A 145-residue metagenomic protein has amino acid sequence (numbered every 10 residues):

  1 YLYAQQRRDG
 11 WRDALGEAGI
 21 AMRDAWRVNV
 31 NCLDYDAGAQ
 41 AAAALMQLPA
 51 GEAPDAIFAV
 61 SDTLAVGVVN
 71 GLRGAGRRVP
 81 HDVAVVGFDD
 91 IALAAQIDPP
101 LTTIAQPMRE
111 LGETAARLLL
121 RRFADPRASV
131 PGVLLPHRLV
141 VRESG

Functional and structural regions predicted by a protein language model:
Y1-G145: Bacterial carbohydrate/catabolite-sensing allosteric modules
